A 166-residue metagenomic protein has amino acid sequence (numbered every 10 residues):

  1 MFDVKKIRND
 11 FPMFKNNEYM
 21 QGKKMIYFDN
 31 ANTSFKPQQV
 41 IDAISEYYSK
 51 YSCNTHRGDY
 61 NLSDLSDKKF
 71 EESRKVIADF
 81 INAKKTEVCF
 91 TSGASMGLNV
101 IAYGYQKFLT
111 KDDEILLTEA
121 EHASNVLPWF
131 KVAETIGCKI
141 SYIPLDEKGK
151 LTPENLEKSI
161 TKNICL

Functional and structural regions predicted by a protein language model:
M1-L166: Pyridoxal 5′-phosphate
